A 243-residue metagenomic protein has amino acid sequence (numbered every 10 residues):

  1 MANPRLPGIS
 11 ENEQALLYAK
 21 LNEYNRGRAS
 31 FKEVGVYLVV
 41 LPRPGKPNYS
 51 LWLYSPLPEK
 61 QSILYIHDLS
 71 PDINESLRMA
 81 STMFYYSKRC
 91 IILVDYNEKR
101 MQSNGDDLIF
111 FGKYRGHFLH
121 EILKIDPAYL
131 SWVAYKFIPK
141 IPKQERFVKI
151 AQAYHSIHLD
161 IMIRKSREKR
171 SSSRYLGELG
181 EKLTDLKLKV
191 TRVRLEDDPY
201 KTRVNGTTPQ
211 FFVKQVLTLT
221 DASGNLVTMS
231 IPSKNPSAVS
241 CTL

Functional and structural regions predicted by a protein language model:
L6-P42, I163-K214: Structural detector for short beta-strands of small beta-barrel domains
V39-S62: Short aromatic-glycine-(Arg/Gly/Cys) micro-motifs in beta-strand/loop hairpins
S62-L64, D68-E75, R100, L108: Charged, low-complexity intrinsically disordered regions
I63-Y65, F211-T242: Beta-strand/loop nucleic-acid-binding surfaces
L69-K88: A short, charged, amphipathic alpha-helix used as a generic interaction element across diverse proteins
S87-R115, E121-K124: Short acidic, Pro/Gly- and aromatic-enriched capping/linker segments at domain boundaries
R100, P139-R167: Long, charge-rich alpha-helical interaction segments
E121-E145: Short, surface-exposed, low-complexity cationic segments
